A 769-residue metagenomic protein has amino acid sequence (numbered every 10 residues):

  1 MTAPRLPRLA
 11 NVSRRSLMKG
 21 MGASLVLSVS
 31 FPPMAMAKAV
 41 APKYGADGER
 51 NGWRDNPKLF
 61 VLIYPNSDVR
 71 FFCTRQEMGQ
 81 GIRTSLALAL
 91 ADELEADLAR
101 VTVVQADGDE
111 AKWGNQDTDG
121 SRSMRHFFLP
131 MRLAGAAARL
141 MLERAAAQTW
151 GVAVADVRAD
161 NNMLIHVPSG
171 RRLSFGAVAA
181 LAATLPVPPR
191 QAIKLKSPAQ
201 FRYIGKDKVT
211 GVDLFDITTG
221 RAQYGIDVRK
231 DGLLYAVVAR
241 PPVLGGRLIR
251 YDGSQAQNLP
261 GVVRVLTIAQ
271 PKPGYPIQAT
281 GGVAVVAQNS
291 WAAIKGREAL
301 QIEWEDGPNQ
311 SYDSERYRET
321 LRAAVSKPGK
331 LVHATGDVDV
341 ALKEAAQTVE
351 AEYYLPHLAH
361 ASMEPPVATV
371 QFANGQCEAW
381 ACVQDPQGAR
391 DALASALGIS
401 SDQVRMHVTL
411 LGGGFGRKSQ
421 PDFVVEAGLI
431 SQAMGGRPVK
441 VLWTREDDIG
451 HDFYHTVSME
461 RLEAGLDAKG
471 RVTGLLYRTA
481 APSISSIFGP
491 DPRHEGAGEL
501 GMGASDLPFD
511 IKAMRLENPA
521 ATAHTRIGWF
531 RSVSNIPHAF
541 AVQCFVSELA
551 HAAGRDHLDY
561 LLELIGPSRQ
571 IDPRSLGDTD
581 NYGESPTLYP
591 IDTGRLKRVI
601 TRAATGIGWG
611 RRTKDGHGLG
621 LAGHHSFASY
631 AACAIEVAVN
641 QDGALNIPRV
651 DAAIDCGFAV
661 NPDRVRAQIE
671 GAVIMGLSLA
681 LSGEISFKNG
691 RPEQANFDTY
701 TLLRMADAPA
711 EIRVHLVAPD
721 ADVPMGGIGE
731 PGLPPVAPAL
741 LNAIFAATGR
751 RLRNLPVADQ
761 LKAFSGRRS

Functional and structural regions predicted by a protein language model:
M1-V12: N-terminal secretory signal peptides
P4, F128-V209, P260-A346, L410 (+5 more regions): Molybdopterin (Moco) oxidoreductase catalytic core of the xanthine/aldehyde oxidoreductase family
S13-F31, Y560: N-terminal export leaders
S24, A91-T118, E143-R172, Q257-L259 (+7 more regions): C-terminal catalytic domains of large/alpha subunits in multi-subunit enzymes
K38-S85, A89, Q116, D213 (+4 more regions): Conserved beta-alpha junction segments in alpha/beta enzyme cores
R83, G414-M434, V441: Thiamine diphosphate
E110-W113, R122-F127, A180-D227, G329-A368 (+2 more regions): Glycine-rich loop/linker segments at domain edges
L234-P242: Short glycine-/aliphatic-rich beta-strand segments at the starts of folded cytosolic domains
